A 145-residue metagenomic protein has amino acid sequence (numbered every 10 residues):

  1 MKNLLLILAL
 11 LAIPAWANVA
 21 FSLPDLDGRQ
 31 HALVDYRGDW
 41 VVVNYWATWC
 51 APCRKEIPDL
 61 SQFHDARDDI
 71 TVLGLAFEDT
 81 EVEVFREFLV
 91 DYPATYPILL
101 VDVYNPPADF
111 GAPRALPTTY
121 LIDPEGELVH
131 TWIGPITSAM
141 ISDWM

Functional and structural regions predicted by a protein language model:
N3-I13: Sec-dependent N-terminal signal peptides
N18-A20, F88: Domain-scale detector for complete catalytic domains at protein termini or as standalone homologs
A20-V41, P107-F110: A short beta-strand-turn-helix
R37, Y45-Q62: Conserved redox-active cysteine motifs that mediate thiol-disulfide chemistry, especially di-cysteine Cys-X(1-2)-Cys
V42-V43, V72, T119: Hydrophobic beta-strand anchors of alpha/beta hydrolase catalytic cores
R54-Y92, V103-A108: Structural microenvironment flanking redox-active thiols in thiol-disulfide oxidoreductases
V90-T95, L100-M145: Thiol/disulfide oxidoreductase modules built on the thioredoxin-like
